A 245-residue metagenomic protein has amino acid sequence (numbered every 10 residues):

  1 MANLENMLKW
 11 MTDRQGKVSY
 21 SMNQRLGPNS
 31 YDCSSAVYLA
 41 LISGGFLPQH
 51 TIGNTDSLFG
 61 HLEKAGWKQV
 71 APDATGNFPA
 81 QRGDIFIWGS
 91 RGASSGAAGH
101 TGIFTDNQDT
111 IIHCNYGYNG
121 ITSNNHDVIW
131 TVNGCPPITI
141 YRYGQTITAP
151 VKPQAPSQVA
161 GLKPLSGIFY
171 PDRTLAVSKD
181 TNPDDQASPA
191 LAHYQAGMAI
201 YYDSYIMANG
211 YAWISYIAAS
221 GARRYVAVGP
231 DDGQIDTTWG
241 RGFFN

Functional and structural regions predicted by a protein language model:
M1-I52, Q81, G89-H100, I112-C114 (+3 more regions): N-terminal capping segments
A2-N6, F59, E63-N77, S90-S157 (+1 more regions): Aromatic- and glycine-rich peptidoglycan recognition patches
G44-W67, I103-D106, I168-K179: Short, basic/aromatic beta-hairpin or loop at an interaction surface
P48-G60, G210-A218, R223: Zn2+-dependent peptidoglycan hydrolase active-site motif and core
N77-A80, Y194: Short, well-ordered loop/turn sites that connect or cap secondary structure elements
R82-G83, G197: Loop/turn positions that initiate beta-strands
S123-D127, G221-Q234: A short macromolecule-binding patch
S157-A219, F243-N245: Beta-loop motif signature
